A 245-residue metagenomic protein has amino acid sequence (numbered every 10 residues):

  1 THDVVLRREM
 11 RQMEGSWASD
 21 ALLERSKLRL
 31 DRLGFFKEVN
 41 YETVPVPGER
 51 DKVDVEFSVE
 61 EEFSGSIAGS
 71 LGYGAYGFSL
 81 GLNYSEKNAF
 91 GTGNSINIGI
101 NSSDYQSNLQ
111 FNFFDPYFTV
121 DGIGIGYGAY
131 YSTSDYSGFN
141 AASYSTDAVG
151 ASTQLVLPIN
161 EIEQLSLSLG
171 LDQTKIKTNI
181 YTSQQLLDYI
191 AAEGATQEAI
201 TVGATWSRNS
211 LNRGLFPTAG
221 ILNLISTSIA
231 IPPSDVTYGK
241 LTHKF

Functional and structural regions predicted by a protein language model:
T1-L6, F216-A219: Flexible hinge/switch segments at interdomain interfaces of large molecular machines
D3, R7, D20-K27, T242: Extracytoplasmic/secreted envelope proteins and their assembly/folding machinery, especially bacterial periplasmic
R8, Q12-W17: C-terminal soluble interaction/assembly domains
M10, Y131, T227-I229: Short, histidine-centered active-site or binding-site loop motifs used for metal coordination, general acid-base
E14, D135, I229-P233: A generic structural motif
S16-L224: Gram-negative/organellar outer-membrane beta-barrel architecture
L33, K37, I221-A230, S234-K244: Acidic, glycine-rich loop-and-beta core segments that form the ion-binding/anion-interacting portion of active sites
